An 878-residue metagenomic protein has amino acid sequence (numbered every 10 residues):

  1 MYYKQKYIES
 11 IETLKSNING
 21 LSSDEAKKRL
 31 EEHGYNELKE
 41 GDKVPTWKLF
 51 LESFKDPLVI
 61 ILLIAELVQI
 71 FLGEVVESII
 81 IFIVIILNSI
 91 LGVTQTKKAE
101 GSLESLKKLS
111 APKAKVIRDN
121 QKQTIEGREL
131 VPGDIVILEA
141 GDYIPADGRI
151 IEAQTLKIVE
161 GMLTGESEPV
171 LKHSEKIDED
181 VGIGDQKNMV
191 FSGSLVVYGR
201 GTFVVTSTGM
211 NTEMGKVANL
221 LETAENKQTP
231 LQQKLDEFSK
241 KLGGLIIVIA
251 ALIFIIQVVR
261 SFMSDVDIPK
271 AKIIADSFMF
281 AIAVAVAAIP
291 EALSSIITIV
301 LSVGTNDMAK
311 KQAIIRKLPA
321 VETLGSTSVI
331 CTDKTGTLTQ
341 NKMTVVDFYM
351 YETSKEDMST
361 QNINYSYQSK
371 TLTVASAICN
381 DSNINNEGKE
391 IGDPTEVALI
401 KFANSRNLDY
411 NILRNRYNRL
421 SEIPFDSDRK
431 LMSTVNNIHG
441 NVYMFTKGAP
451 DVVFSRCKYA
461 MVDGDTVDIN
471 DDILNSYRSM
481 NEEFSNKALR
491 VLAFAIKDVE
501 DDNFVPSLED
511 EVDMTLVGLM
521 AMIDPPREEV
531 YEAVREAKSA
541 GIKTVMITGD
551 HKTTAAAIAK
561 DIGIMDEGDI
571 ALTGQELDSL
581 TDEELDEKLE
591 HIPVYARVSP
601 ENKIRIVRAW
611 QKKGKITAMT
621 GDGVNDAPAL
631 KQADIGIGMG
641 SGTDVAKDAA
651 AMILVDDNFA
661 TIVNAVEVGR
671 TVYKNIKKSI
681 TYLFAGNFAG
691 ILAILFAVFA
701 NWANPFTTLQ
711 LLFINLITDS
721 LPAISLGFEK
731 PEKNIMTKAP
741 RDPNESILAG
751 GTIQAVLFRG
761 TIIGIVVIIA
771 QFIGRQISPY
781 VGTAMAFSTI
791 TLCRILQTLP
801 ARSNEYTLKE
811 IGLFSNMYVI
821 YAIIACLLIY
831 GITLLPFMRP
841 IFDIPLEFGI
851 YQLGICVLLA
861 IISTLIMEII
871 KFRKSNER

Functional and structural regions predicted by a protein language model:
M1-T737, L748, T761, F772 (+1 more regions): Conserved cytosolic headpiece of P-type ATPases
T718, I763, A784-T798: Generic alpha-helical transmembrane segments
D742-G760, Y780-A784: Membrane-water interface at loop-to-transmembrane-helix junctions
V766: C-terminal catalytic subdomain
Q771, I777-S778: Long hydrophobic segments that form regular secondary structure
A801: A C-terminal functional module that forms or caps the active site or interfaces directly with catalytic machinery
